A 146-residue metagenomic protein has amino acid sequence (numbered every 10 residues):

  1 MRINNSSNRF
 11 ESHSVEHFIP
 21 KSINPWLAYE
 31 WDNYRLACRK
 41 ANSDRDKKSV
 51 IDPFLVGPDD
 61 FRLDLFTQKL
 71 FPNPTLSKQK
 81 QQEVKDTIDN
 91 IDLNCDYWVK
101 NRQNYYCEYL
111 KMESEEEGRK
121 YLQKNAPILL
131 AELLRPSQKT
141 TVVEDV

Functional and structural regions predicted by a protein language model:
M1-R2, K40: Short, cysteine/histidine-rich loop/knuckle motifs that typically chelate Zn2+
R2-Y34, S49, V56-F61: Histidine-centered nuclease catalytic patch
E11, K40, L122: Catalytic cores of transferase enzymes with a strong primary signal for eukaryotic protein kinases
E16-H17, N42-D44: Mixed-charge, polar/low-complexity N-terminal
P25-N42, R62-E83: Short Fe-S-cluster ligation motifs
R45-I51: Acidic/polar loop patches that form or flank catalytic/metal-binding clefts of enzymes that bind anionic ligands
K80-V146: C-terminal, charged low-complexity interaction regions
